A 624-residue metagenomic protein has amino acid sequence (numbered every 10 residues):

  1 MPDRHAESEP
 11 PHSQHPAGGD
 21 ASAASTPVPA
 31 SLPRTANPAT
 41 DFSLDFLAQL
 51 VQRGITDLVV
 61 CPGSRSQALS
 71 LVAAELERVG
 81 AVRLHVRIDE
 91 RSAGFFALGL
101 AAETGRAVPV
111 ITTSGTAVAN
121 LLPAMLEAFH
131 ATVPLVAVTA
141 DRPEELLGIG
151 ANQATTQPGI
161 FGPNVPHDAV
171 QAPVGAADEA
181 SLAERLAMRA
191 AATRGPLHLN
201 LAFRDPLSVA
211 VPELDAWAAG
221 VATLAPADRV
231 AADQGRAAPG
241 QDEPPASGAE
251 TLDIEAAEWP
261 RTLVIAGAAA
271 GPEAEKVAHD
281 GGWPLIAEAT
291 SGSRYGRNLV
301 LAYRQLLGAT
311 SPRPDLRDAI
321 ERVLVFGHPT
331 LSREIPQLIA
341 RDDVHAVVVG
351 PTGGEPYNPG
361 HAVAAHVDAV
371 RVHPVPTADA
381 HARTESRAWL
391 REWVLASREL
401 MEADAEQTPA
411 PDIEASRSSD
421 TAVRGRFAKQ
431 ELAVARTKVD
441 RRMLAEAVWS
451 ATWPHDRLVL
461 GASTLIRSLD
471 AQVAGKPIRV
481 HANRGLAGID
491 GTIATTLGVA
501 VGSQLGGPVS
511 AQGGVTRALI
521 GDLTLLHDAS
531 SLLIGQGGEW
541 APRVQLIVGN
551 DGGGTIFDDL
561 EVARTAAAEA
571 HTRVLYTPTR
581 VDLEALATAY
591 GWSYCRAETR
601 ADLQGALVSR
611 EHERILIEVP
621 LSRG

Functional and structural regions predicted by a protein language model:
R4, R53-D57, A102-T112, V118-N120 (+5 more regions): Structural signature of the thiamine diphosphate
P33, N37, N164, R185 (+1 more regions): Conformationally flexible catalytic loops at phosphate/diphosphate-handling active centers
N37-I111, T116-L122: N-terminal cofactor/phosphate-binding cores enriched in small/glycine residues, especially glycine-rich loops such as
S43-L47, V51, S64-L69, L400-G513 (+1 more regions): Active-site diphosphate/adenylate-binding microenvironment
C61-G63, P173, N200-F203, I265-A270 (+7 more regions): Structural motif
L98, A102, T113-S114, N120 (+7 more regions): Glycine-rich, anion-gripping cofactor-binding loops and their flanking helix/strand elements in enzyme active sites
E127-A128, V138, E145-P158, A471-G624: Thiamine diphosphate
A128, T139-L182, A287-S416, G535 (+1 more regions): Glycine-rich, acidic loop regions that bind phosphate or pyrophosphate groups
